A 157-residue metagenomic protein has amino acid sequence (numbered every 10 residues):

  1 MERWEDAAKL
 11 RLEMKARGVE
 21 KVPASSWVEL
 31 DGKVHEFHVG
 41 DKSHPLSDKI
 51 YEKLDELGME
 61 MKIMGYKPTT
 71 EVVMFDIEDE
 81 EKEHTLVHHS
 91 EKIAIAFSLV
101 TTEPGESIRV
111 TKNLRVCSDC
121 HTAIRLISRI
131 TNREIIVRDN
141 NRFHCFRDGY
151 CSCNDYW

Functional and structural regions predicted by a protein language model:
M1-W157: Terminal (and in a subset, N-terminal) low-complexity or junction segments at the ends of helical repeat RNA-binding
